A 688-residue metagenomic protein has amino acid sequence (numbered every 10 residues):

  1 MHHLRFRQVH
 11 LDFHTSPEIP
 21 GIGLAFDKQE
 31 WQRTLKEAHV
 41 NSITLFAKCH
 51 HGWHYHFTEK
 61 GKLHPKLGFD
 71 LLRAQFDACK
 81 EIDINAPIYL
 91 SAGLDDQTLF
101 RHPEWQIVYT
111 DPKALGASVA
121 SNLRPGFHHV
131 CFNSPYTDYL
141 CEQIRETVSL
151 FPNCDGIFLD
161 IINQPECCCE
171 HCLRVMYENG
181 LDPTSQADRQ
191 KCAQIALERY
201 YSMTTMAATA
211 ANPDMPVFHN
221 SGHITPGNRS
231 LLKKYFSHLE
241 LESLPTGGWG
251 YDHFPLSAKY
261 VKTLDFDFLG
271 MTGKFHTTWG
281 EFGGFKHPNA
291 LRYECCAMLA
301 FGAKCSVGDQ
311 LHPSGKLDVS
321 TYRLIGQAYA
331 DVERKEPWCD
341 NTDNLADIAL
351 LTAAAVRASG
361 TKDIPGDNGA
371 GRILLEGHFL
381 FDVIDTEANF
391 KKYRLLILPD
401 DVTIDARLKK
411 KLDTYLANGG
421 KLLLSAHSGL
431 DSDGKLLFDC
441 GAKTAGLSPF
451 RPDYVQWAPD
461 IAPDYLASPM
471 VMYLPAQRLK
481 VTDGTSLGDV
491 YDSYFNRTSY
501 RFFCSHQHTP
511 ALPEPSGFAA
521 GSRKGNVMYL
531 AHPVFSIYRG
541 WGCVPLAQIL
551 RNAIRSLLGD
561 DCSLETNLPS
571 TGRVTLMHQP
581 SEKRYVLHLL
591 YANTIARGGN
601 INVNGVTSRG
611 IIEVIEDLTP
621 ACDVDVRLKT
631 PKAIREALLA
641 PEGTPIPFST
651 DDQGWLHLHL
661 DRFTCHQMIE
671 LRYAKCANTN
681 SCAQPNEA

Functional and structural regions predicted by a protein language model:
M1-E18, L115-H128, L264-W279: N-terminal small/glycine-rich loop or linker at the start of catalytic domains across soluble metabolic enzymes
M1-G52, I82-I84: N-terminal structural segment of carbohydrate-active enzymes
H3-R5, T34, S42, P65 (+7 more regions): Carbohydrate-binding surfaces of carbohydrate-active enzymes
D12-H14, T44-H51, L90-Q97, F158-C167 (+4 more regions): Short, solvent-exposed turn/loop segments enriched in Gly/Ser/Thr/Pro and often Arg
H14-F26, P125-Y139, G280-P288: Active-site mouth loops of central-metabolism enzymes
A38, L150-P152, F301: Structural motif
H51-L67, R101-E104, N122-C131, C172-T184: Surface-exposed, active-site-proximal loop segments in enzymatic domains
I88-F151, S202: Active-site-adjacent "subsite" loops/lids of carbohydrate-active enzymes
